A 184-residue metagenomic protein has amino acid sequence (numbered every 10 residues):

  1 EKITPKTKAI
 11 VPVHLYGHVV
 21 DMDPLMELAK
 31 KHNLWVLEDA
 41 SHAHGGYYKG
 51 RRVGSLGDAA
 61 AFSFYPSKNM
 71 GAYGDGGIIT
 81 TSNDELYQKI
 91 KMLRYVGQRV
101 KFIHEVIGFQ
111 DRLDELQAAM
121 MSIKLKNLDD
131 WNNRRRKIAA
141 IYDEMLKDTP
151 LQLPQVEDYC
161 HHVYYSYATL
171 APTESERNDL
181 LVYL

Functional and structural regions predicted by a protein language model:
E1-A72, I78-T80: Active-site phosphate-binding strand-loop segment of PLP-dependent enzymes
A9-V13, H18, M22-P24, K31 (+2 more regions): PLP-dependent aminotransferase class I/II
M70-G74, C160-V163: Short glycine-enriched loop/turn motifs at secondary-structure junctions
